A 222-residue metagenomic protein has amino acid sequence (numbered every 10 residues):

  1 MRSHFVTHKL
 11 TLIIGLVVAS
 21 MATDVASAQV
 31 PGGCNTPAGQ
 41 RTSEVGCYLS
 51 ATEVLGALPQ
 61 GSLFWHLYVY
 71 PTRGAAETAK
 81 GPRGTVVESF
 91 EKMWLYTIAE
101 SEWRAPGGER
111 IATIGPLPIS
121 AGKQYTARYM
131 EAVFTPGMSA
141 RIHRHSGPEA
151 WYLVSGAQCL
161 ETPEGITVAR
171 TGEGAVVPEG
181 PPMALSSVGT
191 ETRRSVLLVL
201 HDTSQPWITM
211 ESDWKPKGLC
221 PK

Functional and structural regions predicted by a protein language model:
R2, H8-L16, T23-A150, A157-K222: Jelly-roll (double-stranded beta-helix
